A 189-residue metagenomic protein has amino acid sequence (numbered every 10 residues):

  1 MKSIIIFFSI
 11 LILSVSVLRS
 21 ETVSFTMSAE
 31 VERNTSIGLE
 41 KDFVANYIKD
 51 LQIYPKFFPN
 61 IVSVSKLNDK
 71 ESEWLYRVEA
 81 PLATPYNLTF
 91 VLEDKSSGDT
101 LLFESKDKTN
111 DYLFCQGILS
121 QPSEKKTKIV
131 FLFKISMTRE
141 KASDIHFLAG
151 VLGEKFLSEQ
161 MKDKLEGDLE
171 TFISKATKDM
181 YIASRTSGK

Functional and structural regions predicted by a protein language model:
M1-S20: Classical Sec-dependent N-terminal signal peptides that target proteins to the secretory pathway
S16-E21, I182-K189: Charge-rich (especially acidic), low-complexity segments
L18-E71: Hydrophobic ligand-binding cavity/cleft-lining segments
R33, I61, N87-D94, S105 (+2 more regions): Hydrophobic/aromatic beta-strand elements that line small-molecule binding cavities or substrate pockets in beta-rich
E40-I48, Y54, W74, L92-D94 (+2 more regions): Hydrophobic pocket/interface hotspot
I48-F58, V62-S65, Y76-V78, L152 (+7 more regions): Sec/Tat-exported extracytoplasmic proteins
K66-F114, G167-T171, K175, D179: Glycine-rich portal/gate segments that line the openings of hydrophobic small-molecule binding cavities
D107-D163: Beta-strand/loop substructures that line and gate deep hydrophobic ligand-binding cavities in soluble
